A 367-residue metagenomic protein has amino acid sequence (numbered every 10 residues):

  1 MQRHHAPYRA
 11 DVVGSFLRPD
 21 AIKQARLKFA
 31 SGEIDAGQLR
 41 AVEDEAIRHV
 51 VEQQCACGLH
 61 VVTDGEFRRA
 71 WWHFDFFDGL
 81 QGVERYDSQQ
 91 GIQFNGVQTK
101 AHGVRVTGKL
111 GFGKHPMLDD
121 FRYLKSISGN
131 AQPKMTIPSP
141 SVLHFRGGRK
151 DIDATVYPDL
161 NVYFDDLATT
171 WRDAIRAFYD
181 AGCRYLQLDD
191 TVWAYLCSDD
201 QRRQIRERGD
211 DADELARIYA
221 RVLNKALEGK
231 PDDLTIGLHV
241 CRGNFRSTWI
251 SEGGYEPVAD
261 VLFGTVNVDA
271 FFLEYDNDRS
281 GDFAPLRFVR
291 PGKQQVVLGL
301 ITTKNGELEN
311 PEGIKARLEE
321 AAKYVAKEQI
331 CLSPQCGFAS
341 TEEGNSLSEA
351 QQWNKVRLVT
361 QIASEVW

Functional and structural regions predicted by a protein language model:
M1-W367: Domain-level signal for soluble alpha/beta catalytic cores
